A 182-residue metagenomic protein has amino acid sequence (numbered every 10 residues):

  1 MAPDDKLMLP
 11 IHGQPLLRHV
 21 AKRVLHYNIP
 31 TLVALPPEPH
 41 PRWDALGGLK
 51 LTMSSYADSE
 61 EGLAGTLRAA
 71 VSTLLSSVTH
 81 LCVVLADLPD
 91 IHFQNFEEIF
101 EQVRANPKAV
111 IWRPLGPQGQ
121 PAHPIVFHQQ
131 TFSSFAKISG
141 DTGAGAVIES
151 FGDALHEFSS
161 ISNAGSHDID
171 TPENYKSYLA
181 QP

Functional and structural regions predicted by a protein language model:
M1-P121, F151-S162: Nucleotide and nucleotide-moiety/phosphate-recognizing core
L17, L67, F96, F132 (+2 more regions): A general structural signal for well-ordered alpha-helical segments in protein cores
I111, P124-V126, V147: Conserved hydrophobic/aromatic beta-strand scaffold that supports enzyme active sites
P114, P124, H167: Glycine- and other small-residue-rich loops at beta-strand/loop junctions that grip anionic moieties
A122-S133, P172: Conserved nucleotide-sugar donor-binding and metal-coordinating catalytic region shared by glycosyltransferases
K137-P182: Conserved alpha/beta core of the MobA/IspD/sugar-nucleotide pyrophosphorylase nucleotidyltransferase superfamily
